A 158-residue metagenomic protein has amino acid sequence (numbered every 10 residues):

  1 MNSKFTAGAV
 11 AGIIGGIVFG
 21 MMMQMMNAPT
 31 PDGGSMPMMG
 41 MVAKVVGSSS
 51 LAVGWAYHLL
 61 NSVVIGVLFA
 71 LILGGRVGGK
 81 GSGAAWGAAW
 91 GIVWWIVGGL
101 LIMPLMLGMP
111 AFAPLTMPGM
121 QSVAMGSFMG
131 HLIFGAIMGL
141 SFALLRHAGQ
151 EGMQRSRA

Functional and structural regions predicted by a protein language model:
M1-A158: Juxtamembrane/disordered regions of integral membrane proteins
